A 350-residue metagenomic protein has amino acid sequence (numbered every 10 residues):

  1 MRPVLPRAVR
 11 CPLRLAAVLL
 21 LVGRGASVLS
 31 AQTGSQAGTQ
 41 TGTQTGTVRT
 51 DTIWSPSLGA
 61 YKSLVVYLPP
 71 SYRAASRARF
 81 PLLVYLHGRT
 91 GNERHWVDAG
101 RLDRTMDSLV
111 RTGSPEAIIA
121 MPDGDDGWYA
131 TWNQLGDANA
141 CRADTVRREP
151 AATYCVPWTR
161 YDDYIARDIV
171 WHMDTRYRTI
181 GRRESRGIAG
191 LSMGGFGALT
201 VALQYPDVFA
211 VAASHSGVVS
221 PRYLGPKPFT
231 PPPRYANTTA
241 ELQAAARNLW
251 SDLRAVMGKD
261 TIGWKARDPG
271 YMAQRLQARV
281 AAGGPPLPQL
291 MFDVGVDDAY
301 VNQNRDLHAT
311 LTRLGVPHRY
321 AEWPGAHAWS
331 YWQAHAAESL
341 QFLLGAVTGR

Functional and structural regions predicted by a protein language model:
R2-A16: Bacterial N-terminal signal peptides that target proteins for export
A8-V9, G23, Y331: Residues at the start of alpha-helices and the adjacent loop-to-helix junctions
A17-G23: Sec-dependent N-terminal signal peptides
V18, V28-L29: Cleavable N-terminal signal peptides
R24-G25, R89: Hydrophobic alpha-helical membrane-insertion segments, chiefly the h-region of N-terminal signal peptides
Q32-G34, G42-R350: Non-catalytic cap/lid and distal C-terminal segments of serine-dependent acyl enzymes
